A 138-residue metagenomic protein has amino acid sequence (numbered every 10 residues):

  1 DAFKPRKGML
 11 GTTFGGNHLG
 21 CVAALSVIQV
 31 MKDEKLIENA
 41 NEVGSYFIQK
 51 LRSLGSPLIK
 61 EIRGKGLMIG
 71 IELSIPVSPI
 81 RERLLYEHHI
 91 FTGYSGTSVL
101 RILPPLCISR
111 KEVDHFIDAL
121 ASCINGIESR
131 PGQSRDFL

Functional and structural regions predicted by a protein language model:
D1-L138: Conserved N-terminal phosphate-binding loop of PLP-dependent enzymes in the Aspartate aminotransferase
